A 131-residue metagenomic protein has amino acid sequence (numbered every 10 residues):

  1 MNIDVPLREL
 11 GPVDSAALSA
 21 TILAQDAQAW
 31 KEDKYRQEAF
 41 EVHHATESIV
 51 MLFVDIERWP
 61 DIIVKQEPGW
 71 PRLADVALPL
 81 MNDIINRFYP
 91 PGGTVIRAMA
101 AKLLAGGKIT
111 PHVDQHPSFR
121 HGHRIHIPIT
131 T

Functional and structural regions predicted by a protein language model:
M1-P91: Non-heme Fe(II)/2-oxoglutarate
T21, T46, T94, T110 (+1 more regions): Residue-identity detector for threonine
E32, R36, H112-P117, H123-I125: General "foldedness" signal
T94-I96, H123: A generic structural signal for short beta-strands and their flanking turns/coil linkers
M99-S118: Conserved short histidine dyad/triad with adjacent acidic residue
K102-L104, F119-T131: Short, conserved beta-strand element in jelly-roll/cupin
